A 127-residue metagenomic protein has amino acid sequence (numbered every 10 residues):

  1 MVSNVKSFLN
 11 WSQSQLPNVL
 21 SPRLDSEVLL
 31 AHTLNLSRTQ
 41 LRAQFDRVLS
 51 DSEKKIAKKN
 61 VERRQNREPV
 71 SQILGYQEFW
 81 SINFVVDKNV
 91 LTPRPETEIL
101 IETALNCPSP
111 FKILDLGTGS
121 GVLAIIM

Functional and structural regions predicted by a protein language model:
M1-L36, Q40-R42, D46-L49, K59: Non-catalytic accessory regions of SAM-dependent methyltransferases
L9, S26-E27, A57, R67-V70 (+2 more regions): A general structural signal for well-ordered alpha-helical segments in protein cores
L9, W80, P110-K112: Compositionally biased, low-structure terminal segments
W11, V48, I82, I125-M127: Generic signature of intrinsically disordered, low-complexity segments enriched in small/polar residues
A31-T103, C107: Conserved AdoMet
P95-M127: Conserved SAM/SAH cofactor-binding pocket of Class I
